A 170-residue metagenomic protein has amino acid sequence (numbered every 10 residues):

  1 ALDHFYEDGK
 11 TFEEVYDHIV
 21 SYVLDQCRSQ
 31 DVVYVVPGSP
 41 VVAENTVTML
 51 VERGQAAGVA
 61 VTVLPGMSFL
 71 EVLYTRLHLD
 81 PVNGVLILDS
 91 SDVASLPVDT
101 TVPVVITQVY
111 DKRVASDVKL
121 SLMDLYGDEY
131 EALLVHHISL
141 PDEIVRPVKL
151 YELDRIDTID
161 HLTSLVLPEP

Functional and structural regions predicted by a protein language model:
A1-A60, T163-S164: Class I S-adenosyl-L-methionine
L2-K10, F69, V93-A94, R113 (+1 more regions): A short acidic, often aromatic-flanked loop/helix-cap motif at beta-alpha or helix-coil junctions that lines enzyme
V15-Y22, L79-A94, L150-L162: A polyampholytic, Gly/Pro-enriched intrinsically disordered region
Y22-D25, M49, V72, R76 (+1 more regions): Alpha-helical scaffold segments in soluble metabolic enzymes
R28-V32, V98-P170: A contiguous loop/helix-start segment that scaffolds small-molecule binding in enzyme catalytic cores
Y34-T107: Class I SAM-dependent methyltransferase SAM-binding "motif I" and its flanking Rossmann-like core
